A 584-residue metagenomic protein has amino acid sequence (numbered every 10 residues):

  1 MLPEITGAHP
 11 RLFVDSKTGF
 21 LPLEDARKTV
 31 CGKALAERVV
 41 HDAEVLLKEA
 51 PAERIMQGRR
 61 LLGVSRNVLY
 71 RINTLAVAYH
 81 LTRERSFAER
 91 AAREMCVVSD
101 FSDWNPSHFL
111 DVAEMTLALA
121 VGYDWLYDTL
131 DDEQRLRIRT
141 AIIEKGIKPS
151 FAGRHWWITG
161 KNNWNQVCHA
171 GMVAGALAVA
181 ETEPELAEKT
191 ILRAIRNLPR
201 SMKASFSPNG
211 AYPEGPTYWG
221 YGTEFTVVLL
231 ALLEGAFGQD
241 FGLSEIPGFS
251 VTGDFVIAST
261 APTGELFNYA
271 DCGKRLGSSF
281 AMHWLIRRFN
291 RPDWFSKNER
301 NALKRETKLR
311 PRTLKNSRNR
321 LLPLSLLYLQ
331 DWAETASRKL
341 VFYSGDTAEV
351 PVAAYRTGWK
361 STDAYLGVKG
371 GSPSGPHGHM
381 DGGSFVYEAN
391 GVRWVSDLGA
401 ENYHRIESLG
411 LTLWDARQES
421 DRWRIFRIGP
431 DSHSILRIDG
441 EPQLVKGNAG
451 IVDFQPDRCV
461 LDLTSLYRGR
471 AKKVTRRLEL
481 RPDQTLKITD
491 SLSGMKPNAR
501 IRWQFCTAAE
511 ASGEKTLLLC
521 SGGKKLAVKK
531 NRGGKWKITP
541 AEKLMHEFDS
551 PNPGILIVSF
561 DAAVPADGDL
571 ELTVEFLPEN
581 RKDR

Functional and structural regions predicted by a protein language model:
M1-F13, F20: N-terminal pre-domain segments of enzymes
R11-T18, D25-K28, G32-E265, C272-G273 (+1 more regions): Aromatic-lined, polymer-binding surfaces characteristic of secreted/periplasmic polysaccharide-degrading enzymes
M172, V256, Y355, D490 (+1 more regions): A residue-level signal for conserved active-site and pocket-lining positions in enzyme catalytic cores
V179, Y218-W394, D453-D462, F560-D569: Carbohydrate-active enzyme catalytic cores, enriched for enzymes that act on polyanionic acidic polysaccharides
K304-K308, R405-R584: CBM-like, beta-strand-rich accessory domains located in the C-terminal region of large, secreted polysaccharide-active
S337-F426, L518-K530, T573-R584: Beta-strand-rich N-terminal accessory domains
